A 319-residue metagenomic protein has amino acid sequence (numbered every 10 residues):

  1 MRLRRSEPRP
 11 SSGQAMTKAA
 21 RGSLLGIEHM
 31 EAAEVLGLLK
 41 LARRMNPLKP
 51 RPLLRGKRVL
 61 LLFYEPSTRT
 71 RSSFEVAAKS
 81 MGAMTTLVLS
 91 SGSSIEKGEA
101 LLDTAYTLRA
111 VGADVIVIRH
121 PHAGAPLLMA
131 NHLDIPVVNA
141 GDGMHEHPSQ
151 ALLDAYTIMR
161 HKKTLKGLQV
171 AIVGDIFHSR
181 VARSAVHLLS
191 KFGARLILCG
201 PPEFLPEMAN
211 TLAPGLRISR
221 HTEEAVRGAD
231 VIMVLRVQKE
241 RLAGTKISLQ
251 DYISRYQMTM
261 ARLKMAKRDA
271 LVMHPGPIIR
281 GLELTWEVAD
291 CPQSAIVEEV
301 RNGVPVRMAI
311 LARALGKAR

Functional and structural regions predicted by a protein language model:
R2-E7, S12-G13: Short Gly/Ser/Thr- and charged-rich N-terminal loops/segments that act as flexible capping/hinge elements
M16-S72, V76: Positively charged, low-complexity intrinsically disordered leader regions
L54-M159, R280: Phosphate/diphosphate ligand-binding glycine-rich loop within oxidoreductases
E65-V76, R160-L235: Glycine-rich phosphate/diphosphate-binding loop of Rossmann-like nucleotide-binding domains
A125-D142, G244-A266, P292-Q293: A short, gly/pro- and small-residue-rich
N210-E287: Rossmann-like adenosine-cofactor binding region
D269-A270, P275-R319: Adenosine-phosphate binding glycine-rich loop
